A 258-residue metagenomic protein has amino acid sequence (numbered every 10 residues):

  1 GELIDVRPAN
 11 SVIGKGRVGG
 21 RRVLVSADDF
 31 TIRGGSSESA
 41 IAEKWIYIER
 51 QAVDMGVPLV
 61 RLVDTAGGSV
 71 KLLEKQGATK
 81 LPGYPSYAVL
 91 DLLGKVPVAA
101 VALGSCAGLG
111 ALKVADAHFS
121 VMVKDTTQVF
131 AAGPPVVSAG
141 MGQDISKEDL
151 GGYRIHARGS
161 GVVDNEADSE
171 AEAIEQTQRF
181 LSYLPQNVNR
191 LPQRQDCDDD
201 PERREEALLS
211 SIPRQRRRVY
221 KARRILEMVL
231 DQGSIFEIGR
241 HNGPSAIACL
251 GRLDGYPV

Functional and structural regions predicted by a protein language model:
G1-A99, S105-L112, D116-A132, M141-V258: Terminal-region recognition feature
V137: N-terminal cationic and glycine-rich segments that engage phosphates or anionic surfaces
